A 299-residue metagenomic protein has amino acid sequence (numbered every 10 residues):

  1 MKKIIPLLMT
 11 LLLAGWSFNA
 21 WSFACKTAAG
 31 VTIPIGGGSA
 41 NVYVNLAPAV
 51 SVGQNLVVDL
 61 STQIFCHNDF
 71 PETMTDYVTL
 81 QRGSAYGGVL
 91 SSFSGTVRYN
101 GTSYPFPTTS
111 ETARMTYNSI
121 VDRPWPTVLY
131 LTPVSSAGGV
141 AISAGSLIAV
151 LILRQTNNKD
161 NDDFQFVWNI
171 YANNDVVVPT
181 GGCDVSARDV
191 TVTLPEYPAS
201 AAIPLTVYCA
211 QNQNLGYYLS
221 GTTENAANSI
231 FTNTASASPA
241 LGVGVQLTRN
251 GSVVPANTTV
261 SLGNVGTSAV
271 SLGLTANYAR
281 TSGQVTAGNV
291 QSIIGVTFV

Functional and structural regions predicted by a protein language model:
M1-I4: Positively charged n-region of N-terminal signal peptides that target proteins for export
P6-T10: Sec-dependent N-terminal signal peptides
A14-N19: N-terminal signal peptide c-region/cleavage motif recognized by signal peptidases
W21-V299: Mature extracellular/passenger domains of Gram-negative fimbrial/pilin and adhesin proteins
